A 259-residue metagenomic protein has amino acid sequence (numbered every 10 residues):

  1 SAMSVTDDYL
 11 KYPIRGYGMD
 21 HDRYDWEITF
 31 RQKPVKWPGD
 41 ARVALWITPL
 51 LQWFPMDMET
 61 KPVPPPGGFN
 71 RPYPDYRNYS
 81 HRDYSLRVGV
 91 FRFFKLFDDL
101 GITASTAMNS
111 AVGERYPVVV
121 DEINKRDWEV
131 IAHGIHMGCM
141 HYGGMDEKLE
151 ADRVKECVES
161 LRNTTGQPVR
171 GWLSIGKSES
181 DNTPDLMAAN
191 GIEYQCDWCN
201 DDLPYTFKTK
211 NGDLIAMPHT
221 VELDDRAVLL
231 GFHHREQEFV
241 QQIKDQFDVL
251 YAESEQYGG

Functional and structural regions predicted by a protein language model:
S4-G171, G176-I215, V240-G259: Catalytic alpha-helical scaffold of carbohydrate-active enzymes acting on polysaccharides/glycoconjugates
D202, A216-E238: Positively charged, amphipathic and often flexible ligand-engagement surfaces
